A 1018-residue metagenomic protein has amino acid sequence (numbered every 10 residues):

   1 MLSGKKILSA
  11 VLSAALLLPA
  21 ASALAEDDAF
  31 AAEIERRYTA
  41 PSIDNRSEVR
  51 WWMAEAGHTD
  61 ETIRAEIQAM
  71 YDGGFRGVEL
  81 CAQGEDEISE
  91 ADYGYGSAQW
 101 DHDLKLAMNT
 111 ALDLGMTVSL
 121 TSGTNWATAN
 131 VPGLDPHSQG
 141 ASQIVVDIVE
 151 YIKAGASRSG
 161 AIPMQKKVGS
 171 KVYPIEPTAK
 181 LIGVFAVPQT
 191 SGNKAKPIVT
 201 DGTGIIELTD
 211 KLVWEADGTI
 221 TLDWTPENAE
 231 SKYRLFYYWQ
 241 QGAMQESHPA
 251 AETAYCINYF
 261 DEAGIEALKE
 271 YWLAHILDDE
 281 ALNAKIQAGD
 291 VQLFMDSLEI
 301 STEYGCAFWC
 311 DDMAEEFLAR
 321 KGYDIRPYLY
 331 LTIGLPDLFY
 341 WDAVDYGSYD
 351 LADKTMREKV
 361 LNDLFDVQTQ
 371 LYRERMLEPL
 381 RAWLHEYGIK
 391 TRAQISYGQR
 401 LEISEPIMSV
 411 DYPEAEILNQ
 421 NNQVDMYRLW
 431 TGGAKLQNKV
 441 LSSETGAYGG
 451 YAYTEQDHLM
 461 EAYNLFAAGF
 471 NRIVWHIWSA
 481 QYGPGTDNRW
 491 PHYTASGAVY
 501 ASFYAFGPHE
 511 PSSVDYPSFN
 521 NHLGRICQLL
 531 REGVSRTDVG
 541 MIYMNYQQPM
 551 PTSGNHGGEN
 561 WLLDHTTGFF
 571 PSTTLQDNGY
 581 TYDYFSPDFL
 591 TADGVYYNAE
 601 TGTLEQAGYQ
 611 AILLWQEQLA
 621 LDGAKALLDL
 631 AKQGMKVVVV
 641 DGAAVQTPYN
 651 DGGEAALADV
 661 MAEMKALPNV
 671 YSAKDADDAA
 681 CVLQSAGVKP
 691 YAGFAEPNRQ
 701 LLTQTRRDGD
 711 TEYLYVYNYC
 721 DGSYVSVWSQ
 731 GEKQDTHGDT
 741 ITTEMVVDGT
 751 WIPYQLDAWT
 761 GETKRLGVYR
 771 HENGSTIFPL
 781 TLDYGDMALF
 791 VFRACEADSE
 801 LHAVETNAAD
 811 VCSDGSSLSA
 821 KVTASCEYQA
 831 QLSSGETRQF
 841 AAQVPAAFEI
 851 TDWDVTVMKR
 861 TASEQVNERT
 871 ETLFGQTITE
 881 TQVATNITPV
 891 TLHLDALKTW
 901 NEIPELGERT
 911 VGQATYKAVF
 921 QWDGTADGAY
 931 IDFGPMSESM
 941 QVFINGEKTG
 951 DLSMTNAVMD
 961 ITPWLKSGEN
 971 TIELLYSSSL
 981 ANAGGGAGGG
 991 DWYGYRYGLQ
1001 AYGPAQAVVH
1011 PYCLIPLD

Functional and structural regions predicted by a protein language model:
M1-V11: Bacterial N-terminal signal peptides that target proteins for export
P19-D279, I286-D290: Mature N-terminal, pre-catalytic/accessory segment of carbohydrate-active enzymes
N45-E48, T59-R64, G77-V78, Y95-T124 (+7 more regions): Carbohydrate-binding surfaces of carbohydrate-active enzymes
G123-P136, A797-S816, R838-A847, S978-D1018: Glycine/proline-rich low-complexity spacer/linker segments in large multi-domain proteins
M787, E827-Q829, G928-Y930, E969-E973: Short, conserved beta-strand segments of beta-strand-rich sandwich/propeller modules, principally
G912, F920-N945, L952, I972-Y976: Aromatic-lined ligand-binding clefts that engage carbohydrates, nucleic acids, or primary amines
Q921-W922, V958-T971, L975, L980: Short, surface-exposed tryptophan/glycine-enriched loops that mediate extracellular molecular recognition
